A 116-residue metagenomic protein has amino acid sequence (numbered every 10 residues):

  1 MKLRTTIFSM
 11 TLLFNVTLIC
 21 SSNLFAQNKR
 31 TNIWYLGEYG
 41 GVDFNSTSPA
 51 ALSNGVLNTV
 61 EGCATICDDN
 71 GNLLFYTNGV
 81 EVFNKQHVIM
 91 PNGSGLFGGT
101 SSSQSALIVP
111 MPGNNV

Functional and structural regions predicted by a protein language model:
M1-T31: Bacterial Sec-dependent N-terminal signal peptides
N28-G113: Beta-propeller domains
